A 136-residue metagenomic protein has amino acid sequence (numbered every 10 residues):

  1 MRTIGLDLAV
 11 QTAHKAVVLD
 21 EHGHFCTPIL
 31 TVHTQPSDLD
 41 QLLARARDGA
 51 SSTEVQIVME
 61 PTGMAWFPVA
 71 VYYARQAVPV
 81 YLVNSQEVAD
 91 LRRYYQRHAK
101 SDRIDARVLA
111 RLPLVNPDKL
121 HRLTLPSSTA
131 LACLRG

Functional and structural regions predicted by a protein language model:
M1-G136: Phosphate- and other anionic-substrate recognition elements at nucleic-acid/protein interfaces
